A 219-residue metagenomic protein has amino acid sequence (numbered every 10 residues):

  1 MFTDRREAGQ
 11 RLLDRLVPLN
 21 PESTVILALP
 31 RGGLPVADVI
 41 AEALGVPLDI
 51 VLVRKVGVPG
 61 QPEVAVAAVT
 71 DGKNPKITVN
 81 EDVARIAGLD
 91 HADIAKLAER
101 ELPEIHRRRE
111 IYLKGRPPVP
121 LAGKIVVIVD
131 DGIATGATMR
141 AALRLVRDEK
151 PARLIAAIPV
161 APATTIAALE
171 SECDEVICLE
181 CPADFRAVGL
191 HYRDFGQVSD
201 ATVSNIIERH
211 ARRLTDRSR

Functional and structural regions predicted by a protein language model:
M1-R219: PRPP-associated nucleotide enzymes
